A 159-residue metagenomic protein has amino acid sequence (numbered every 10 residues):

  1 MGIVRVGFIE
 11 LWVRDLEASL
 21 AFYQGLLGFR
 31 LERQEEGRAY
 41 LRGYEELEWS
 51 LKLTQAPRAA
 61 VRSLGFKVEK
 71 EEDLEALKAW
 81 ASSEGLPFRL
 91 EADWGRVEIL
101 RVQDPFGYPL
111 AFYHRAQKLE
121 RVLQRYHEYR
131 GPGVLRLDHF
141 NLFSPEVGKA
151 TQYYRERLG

Functional and structural regions predicted by a protein language model:
M1-E17, V61-F66, Q117-G148: N-terminal beta-strand motif that seeds the catalytic metal site of vicinal oxygen chelate
M1-E48, E91, R101, L142-G159: Core segments of cupin and vicinal oxygen chelate
D15, E45, Q55, V68-K70 (+3 more regions): Non-catalytic surface loops within mature trypsin-like serine protease
Q24, E75-K78, S82, R155: Class I S-adenosyl-L-methionine
R30-R62, P109-A116: Conserved short beta-strand elements that form part of the metal-binding/catalytic scaffold of enzyme active sites
L51-A60, L64-E69, L74-K78, R89-A92 (+1 more regions): DNA polymerase sliding clamps and clamp-related checkpoint/processivity subunits
E71-E75, D93-R96, G131-V134, N141-G148 (+1 more regions): Short, amphipathic alpha-helical segments
K78-R136: Vicinal oxygen chelate
